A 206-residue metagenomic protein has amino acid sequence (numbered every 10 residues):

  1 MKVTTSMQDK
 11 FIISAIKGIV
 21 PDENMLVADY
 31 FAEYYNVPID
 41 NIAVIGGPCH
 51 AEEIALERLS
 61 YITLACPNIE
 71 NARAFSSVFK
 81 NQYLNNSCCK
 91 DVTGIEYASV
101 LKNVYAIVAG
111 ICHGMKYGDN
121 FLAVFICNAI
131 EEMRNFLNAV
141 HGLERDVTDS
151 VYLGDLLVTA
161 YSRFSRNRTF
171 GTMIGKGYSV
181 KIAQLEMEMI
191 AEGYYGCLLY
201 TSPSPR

Functional and structural regions predicted by a protein language model:
M1-E57, F75: Rossmann-like NAD(P)(H) cofactor-binding subdomain of soluble oxidoreductases
V3, Y30, Y34-N41, L59-D146: Internal alpha-helical scaffold of NAD(P)-dependent oxidoreductase catalytic cores
I12-I16, C89, A183: Short beta-strands and strand-loop turn motifs
E23, P67, F125, S162 (+1 more regions): Catalytic cores of large soluble enzymes that bind and process phosphate-bearing ligands
T148-T172: Internal helical hairpin/lid segments
F164-L198: Divalent-cation-assisted or electrostatically stabilized phosphate/pyrophosphate-binding catalytic cores
Y200-P205: Conserved small/polar residues in nucleotide/adenosyl-binding loops
